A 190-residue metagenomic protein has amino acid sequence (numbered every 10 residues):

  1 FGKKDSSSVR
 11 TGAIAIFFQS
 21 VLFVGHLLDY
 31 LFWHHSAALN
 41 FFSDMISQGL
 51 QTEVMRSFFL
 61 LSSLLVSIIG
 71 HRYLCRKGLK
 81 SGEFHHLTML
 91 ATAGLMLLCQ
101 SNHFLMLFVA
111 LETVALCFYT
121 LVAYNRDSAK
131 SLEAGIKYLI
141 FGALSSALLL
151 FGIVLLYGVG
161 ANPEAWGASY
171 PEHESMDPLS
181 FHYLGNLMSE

Functional and structural regions predicted by a protein language model:
F1-E190: Alpha-helical transmembrane segments of multi-pass membrane proteins predominantly involved in bioenergetics
